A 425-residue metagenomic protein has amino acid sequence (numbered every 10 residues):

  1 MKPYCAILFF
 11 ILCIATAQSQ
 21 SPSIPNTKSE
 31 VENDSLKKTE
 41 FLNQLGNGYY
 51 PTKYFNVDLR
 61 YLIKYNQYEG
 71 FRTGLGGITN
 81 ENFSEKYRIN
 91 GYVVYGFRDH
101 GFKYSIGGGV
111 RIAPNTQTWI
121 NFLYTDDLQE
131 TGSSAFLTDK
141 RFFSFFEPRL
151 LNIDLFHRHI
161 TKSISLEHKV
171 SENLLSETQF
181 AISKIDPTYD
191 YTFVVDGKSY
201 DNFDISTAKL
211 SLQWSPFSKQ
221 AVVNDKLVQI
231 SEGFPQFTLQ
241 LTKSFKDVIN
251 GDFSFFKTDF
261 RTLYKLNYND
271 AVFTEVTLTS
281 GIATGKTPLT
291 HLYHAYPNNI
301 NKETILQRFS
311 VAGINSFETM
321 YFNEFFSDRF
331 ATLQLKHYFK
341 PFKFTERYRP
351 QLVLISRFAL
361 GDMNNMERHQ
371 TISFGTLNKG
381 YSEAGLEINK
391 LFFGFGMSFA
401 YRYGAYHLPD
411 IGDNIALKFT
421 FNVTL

Functional and structural regions predicted by a protein language model:
Y4-C13: Sec-dependent N-terminal signal peptides
A17-S19: Boundary at the C-terminal end of the N-terminal hydrophobic targeting segment
S21-Y95, D99-L425: Exposed, low-structure sequence patches enriched in small/polar residues
